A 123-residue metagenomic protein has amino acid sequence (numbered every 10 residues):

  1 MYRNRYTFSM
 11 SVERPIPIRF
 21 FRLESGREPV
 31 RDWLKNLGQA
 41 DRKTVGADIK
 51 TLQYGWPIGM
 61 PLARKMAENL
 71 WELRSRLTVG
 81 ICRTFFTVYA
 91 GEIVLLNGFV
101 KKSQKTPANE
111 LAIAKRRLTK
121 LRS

Functional and structural regions predicted by a protein language model:
M1-I81, A90-I93, V100-S123: Basic, Lys/Arg-enriched alpha-helical interface segments
T84: Hydrophobic/aromatic beta-strand elements that line small-molecule binding cavities or substrate pockets in beta-rich
T87: Conserved Hanks-type protein kinase catalytic core
